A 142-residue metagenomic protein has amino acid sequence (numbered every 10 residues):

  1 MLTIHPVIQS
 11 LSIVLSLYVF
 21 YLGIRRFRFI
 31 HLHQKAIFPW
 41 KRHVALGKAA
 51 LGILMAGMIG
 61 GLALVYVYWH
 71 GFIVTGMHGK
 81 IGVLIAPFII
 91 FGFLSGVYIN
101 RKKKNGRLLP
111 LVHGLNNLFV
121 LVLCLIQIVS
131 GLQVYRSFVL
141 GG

Functional and structural regions predicted by a protein language model:
M1-G142: Membrane-embedded alpha-helical bundles that constitute the cytochrome b-like, heme-associated redox core of multi-pass
